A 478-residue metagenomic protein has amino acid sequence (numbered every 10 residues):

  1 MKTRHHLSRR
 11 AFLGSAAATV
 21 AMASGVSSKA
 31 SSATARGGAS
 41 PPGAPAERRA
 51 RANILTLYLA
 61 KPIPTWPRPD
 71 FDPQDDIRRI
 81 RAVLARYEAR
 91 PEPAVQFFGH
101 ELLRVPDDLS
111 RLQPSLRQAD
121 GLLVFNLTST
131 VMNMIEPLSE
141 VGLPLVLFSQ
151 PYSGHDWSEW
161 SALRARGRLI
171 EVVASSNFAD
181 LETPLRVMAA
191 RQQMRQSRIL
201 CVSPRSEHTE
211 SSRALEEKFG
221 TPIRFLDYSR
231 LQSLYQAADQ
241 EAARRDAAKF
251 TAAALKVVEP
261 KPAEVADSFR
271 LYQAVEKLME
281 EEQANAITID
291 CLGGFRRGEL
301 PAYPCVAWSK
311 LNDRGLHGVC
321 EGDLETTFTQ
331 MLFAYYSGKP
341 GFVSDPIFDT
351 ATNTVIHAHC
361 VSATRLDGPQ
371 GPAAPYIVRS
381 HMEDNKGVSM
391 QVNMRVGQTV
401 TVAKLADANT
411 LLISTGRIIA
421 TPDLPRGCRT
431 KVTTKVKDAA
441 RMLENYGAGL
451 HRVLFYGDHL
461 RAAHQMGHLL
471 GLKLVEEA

Functional and structural regions predicted by a protein language model:
K2-T34: N-terminal export signals
V26-T56: C-terminal segment of N-terminal export signals and the immediately downstream linker at the start of the mature
I63-I80: Glycine- and acidic-residue-enriched helix-capping/strand-helix junction motifs
L84-E101, P222-L226: Short beta-strand elements in bilobed, periplasmic/extracellular small-molecule ligand-binding domains
E101-Q196, V202-S211, V355-I356: Cofactor- and metal-binding active-site motifs of prokaryotic enzymes that mediate redox/radical or nucleophilic
S158-K339: Conserved, well-structured core segments that form the ligand-binding/active-site neighborhood of functional domains
G315-I418: C-terminal catalytic subdomain
N385-A478: Extended hydrophobic packing segments that form well-structured cores
